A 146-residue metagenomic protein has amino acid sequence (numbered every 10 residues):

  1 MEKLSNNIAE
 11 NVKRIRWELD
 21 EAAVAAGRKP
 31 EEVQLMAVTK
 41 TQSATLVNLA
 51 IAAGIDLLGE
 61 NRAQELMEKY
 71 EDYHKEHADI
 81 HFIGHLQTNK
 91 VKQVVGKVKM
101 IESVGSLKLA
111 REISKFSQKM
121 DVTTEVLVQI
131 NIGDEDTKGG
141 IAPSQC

Functional and structural regions predicted by a protein language model:
M1-C146: Conserved alpha/beta-domain cores
